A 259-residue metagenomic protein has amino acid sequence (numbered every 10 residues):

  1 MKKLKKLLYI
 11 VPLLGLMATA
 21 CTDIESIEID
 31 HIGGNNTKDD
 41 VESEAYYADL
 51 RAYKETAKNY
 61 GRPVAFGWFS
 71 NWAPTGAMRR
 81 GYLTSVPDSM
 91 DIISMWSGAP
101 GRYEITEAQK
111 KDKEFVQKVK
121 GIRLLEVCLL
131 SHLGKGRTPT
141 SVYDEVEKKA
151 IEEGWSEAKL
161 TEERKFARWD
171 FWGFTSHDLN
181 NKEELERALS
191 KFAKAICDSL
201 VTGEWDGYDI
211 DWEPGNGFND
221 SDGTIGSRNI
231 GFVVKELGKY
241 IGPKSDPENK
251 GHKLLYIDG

Functional and structural regions predicted by a protein language model:
M1-T56: Bacterial Sec-dependent N-terminal signal peptides
R62-G259: Chitinase-like catalytic core of GlcNAc-active glycosidases
